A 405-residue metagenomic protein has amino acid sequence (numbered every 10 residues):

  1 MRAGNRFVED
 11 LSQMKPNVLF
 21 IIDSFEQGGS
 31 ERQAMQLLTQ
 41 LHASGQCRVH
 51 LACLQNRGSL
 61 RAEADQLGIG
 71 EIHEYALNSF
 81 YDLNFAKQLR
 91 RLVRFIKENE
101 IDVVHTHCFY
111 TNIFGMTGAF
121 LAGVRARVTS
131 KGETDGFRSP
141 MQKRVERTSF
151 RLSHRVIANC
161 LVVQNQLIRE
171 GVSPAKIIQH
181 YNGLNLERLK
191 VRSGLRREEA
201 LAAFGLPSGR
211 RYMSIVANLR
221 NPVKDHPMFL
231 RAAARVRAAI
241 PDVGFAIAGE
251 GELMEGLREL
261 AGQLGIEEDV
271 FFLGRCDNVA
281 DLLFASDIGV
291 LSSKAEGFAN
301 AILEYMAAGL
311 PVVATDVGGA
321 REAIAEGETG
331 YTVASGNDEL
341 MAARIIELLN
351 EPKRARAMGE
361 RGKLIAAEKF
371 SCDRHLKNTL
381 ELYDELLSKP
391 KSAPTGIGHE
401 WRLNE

Functional and structural regions predicted by a protein language model:
F7-D10, K15-P16, F20-G28, R32-K87 (+3 more regions): N-terminal strand-loop element at the rim of the active site of nucleotide-sugar-dependent glycosyltransferases
E31-T39, R211, I215-A238, F245 (+2 more regions): A conserved mid-protein helix/loop that constitutes part of the nucleotide-sugar donor-binding site
C53, P311-A314, I324: Short hydrophobic beta-strand element within catalytic cores of glycosyltransferases and related nucleotide-activated
R91, K190-L206: A short helix/loop element that forms part of the nucleotide-sugar donor recognition site in Leloir-type
T106-N112, K131: Short His-centered aromatic/hydrophobic patch
A126-A158, N165, E170-V172: A conserved, positively charged/aromatic
R275, K294: Aromatic "clamp/platform" in nucleotide-sugar-dependent glycosyltransferases that forms part of the donor/acceptor
E326-G327, Y331-D338, E347-K353: Conserved acidic donor-binding segment of nucleotide-sugar-dependent glycosyltransferases
